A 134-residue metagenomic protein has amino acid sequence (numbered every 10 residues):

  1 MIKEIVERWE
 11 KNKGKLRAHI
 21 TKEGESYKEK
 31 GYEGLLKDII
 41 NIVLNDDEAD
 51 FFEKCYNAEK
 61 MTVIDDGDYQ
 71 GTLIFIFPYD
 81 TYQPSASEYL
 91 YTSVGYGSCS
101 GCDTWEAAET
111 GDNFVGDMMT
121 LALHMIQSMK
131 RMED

Functional and structural regions predicted by a protein language model:
M1-G67, T104-D134: N-terminal domain-onset segments
G67-Q70, P78-A107: Acidic, low-complexity, intrinsically disordered interaction modules
